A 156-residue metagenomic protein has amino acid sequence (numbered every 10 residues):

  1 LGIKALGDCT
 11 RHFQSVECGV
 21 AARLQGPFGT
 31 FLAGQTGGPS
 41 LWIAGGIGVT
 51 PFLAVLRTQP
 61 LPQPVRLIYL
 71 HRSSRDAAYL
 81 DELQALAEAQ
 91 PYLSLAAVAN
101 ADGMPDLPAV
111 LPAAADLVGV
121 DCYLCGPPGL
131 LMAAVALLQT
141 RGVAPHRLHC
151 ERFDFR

Functional and structural regions predicted by a protein language model:
L1-R23, L32, P39, L70-S74 (+2 more regions): Ferredoxin-reductase
D8-T10, V65, R72-C125, L130-A133 (+1 more regions): C-terminal helical cap/extension that packs against the catalytic core of soluble nucleotide-cofactor enzymes
G19, G48, P127: Short, conserved phosphate/pyrophosphate- and ester-handling motifs at nucleotide-, phospho-/glycolipid
R23, S94-V98, H149-E151: General small-molecule cofactor/ligand-binding pocket signal
P39-I43, Y123: Conserved beta-strand elements of the Class I
V49-P60: Histidine-anchored nucleotide/phosphate-binding helix
R72, Q139-R156: Short, flexible loop segments at boundaries between secondary-structure elements
